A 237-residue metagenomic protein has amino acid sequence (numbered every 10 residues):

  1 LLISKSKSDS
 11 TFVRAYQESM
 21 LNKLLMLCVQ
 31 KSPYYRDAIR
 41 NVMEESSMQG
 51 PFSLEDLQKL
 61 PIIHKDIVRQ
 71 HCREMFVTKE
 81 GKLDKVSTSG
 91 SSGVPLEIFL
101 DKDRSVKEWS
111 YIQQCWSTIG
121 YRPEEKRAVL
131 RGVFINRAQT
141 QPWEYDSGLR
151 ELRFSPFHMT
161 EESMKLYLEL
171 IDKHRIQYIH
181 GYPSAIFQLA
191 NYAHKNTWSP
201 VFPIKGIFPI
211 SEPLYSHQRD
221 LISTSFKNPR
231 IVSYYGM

Functional and structural regions predicted by a protein language model:
L1-S87, G93-W109, Q113-K126, V133 (+4 more regions): Nucleotide 5′-phosphate-binding alpha/beta core
L1-T11, S19, K23-M26, S147-M237: Active-site glycine/GP-rich loop and adjacent strand/helix microenvironment that borders small-molecule binding pockets
A15, A38, A128, A138 (+2 more regions): A sequence-composition feature that detects small, non-aromatic residues
K82-D84, Q139-Q141, M164: Short, charged beta->alpha transition segments
G90-S91, M237: A short acidic Gly-Thr/Ser loop motif
I98-D101, Y111, A138-P142, Y192: Short, conserved acidic/polar surface loops in the N-terminal third of protein domains
V106-K107, F134-Q139, Q188-L189, Y215: Short, well-ordered, mixed-charge alpha-helical segments that flank or form enzyme active sites
Q113, S117-D146, E151-F157: Conserved AMP-binding loop of ANL adenylate-forming enzymes
